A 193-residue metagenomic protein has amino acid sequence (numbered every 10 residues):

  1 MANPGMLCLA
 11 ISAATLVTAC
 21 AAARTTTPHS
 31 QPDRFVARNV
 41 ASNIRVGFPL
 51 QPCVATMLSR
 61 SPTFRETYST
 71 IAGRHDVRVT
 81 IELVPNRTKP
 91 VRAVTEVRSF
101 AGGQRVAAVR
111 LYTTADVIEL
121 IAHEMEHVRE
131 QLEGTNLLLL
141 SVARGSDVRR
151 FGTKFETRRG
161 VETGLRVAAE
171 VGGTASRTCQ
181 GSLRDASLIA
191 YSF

Functional and structural regions predicted by a protein language model:
M1-L9: Bacterial N-terminal signal peptides that target proteins for export
T18-A19: C-terminal motif of bacterial Sec signal peptides marking the signal peptidase cleavage site
D33-G103, R110-A115, V161, R166-G173: Auxiliary, metal-adjacent structural segments of Zn-dependent hydrolase domains
A115, E119, Q131-G164: Post-HEXXH active-site segment of zinc metalloproteases
A122, E126-E130: Short active-site segment of divalent metal-dependent hydrolases/proteases that encodes the spacing between
E162-F193: Long, well-structured alpha-helical subdomains associated with metal-dependent extracellular/ecto-lumenal hydrolases
